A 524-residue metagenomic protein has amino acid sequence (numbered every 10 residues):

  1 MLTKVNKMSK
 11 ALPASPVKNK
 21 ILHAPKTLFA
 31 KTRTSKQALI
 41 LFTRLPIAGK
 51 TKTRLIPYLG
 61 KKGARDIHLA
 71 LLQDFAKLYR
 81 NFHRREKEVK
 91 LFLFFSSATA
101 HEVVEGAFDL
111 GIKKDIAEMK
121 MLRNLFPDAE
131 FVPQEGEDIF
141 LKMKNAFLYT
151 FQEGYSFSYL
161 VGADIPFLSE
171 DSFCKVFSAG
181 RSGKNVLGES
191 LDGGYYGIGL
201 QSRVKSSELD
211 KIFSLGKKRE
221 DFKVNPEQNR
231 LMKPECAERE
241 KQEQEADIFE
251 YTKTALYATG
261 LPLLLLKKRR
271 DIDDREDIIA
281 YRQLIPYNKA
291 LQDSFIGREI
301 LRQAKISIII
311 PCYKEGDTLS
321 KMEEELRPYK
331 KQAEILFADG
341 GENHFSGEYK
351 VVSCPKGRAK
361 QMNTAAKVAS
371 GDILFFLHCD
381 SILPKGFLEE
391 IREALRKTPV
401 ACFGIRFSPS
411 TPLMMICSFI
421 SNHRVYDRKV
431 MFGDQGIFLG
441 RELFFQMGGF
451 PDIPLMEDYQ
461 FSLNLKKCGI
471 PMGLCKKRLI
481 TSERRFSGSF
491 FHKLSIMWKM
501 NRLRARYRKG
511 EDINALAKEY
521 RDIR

Functional and structural regions predicted by a protein language model:
I47-R80, K314-Y329: Short, well-formed alpha-helical segments that are part of the catalytic scaffolds of diverse glycosyltransferases
K90-S97, I310, M322-R327, K331-E342 (+1 more regions): Short beta-strand/loop segment that forms part of the nucleotide-sugar
F140-A146, S353-A369: Glycine-rich, basic loop-to-helix element that forms the pyrophosphate-binding segment of sugar-nucleotide handling
S158, L374: Short aromatic/hydrophobic "clamp" motif used to bind/position activated sugar donors
A163-V176, C379-E393, L463: Acidic donor-binding/catalytic loop of UDP-sugar-dependent glycosyltransferases, especially processive GT2
G180-N185, G386-L413: Conserved donor NDP-sugar-binding/catalytic core segment of glycosyltransferases
L256-L264, I453, L463-I480: Catalytic donor-sugar/metal-binding loop of nucleotide-sugar-dependent glycosyltransferases
D273, L455-F461: Acidic donor-binding loop at a coil-to-helix junction in glycosyltransferase catalytic cores that engages
